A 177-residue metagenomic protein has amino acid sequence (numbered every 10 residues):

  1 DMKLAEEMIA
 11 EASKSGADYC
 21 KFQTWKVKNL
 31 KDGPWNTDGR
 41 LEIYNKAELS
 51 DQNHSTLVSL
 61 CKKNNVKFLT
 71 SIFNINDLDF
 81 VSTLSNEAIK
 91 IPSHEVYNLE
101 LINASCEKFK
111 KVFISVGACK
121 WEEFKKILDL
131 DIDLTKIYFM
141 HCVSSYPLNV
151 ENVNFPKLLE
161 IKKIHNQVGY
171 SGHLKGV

Functional and structural regions predicted by a protein language model:
D1-V177: Catalytic cores and adjacent flexible loops of soluble metabolic enzymes that perform enolate/carbanion chemistry on
